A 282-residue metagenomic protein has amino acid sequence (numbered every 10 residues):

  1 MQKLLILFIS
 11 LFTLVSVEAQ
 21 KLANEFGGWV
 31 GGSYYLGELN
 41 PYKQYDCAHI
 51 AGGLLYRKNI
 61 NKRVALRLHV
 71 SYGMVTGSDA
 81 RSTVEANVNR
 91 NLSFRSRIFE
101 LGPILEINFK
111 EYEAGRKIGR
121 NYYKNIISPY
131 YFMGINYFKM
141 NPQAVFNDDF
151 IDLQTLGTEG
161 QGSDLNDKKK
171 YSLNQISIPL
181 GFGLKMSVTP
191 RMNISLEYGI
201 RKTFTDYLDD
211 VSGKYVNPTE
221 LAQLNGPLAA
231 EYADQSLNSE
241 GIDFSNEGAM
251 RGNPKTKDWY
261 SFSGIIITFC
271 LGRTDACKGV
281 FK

Functional and structural regions predicted by a protein language model:
A19-N59, P142, K257-D275, K282: Short glycine/proline- and aromatic-enriched beta-strand/turn motifs that initiate or cap beta-hairpins
G28-G32, L54-K58, P103-I107, M133-I135 (+3 more regions): Residues on the lipid-exposed face of transmembrane beta-strands in outer-membrane beta-barrel proteins
L36-Y42, A86-F94, K117-R120, S163-K170 (+1 more regions): Extracellular loop and loop/strand-boundary signature of outer-membrane beta-barrel proteins
D46-I50, R97-L101, N125-I127, S172-I178 (+1 more regions): Residues that define the transmembrane beta-barrel architecture of outer-membrane proteins
K58-K62, F109-E111, K139, M186-V188 (+1 more regions): Outer-membrane beta-barrel strand-turn architecture
R63-L66, Y112-E113, R191-I194, R273-C277: Repeated loop/turn-to-beta-strand initiation elements of outer-membrane beta-barrel proteins
V64, V70-T155: Gram-negative (and chloroplast) outer-membrane scaffold detector with strong preference for beta-barrel transmembrane
Y131-T256: Outer-membrane beta-barrel transmembrane domain signature
